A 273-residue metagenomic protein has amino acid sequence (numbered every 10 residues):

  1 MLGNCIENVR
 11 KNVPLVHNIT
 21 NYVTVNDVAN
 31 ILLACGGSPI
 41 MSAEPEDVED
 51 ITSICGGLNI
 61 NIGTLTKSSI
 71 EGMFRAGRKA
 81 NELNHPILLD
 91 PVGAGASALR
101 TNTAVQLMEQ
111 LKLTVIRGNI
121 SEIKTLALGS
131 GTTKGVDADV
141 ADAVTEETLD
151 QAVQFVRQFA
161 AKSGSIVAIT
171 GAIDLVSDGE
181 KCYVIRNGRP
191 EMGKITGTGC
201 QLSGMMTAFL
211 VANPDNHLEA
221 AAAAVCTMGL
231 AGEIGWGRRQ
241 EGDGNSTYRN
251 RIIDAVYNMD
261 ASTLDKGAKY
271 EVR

Functional and structural regions predicted by a protein language model:
L2-L89: Conserved N-terminal subdomain of the carbohydrate kinase-like
S69-G118: Glycine/small-residue-rich loop that forms an oxyanion/phosphate-binding "nest" at active or ligand-binding sites
R100-C182: Conserved phosphate/ATP/ADP-binding segment of small-molecule kinases
F155-A160, H217-G232, I252-I253: Short, well-structured alpha-helical segments that form the helix of a local strand-helix-strand
I185-T196: Short pre-catalytic strand/loop immediately N-terminal to key active-site residues, enriched for Gly-Thr
K194-C226: Short, small-residue alpha-helix embedded
L230-R273: Charged C-terminal helix
